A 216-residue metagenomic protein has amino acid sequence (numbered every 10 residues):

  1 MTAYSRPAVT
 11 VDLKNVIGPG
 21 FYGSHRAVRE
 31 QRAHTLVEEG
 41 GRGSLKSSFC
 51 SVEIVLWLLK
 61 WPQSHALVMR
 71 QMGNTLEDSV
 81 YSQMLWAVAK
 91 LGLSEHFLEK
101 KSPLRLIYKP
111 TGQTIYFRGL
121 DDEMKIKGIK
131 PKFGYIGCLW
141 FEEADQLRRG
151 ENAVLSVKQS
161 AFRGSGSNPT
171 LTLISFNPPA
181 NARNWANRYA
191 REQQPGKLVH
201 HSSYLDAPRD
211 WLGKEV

Functional and structural regions predicted by a protein language model:
M1-V216: Phosphate/NTP-binding elements of NTP-utilizing enzymes
